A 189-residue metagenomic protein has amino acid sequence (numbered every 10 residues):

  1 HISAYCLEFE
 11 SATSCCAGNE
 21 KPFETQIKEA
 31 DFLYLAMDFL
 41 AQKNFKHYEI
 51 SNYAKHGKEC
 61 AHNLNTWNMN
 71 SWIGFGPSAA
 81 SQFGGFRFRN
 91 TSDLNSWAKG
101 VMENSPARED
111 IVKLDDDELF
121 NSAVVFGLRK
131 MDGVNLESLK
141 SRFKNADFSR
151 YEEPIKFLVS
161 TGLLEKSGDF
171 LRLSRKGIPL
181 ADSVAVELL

Functional and structural regions predicted by a protein language model:
H1-N145: C-terminal scaffold of the Radical SAM
N145-V159: Short amphipathic alpha-helical interaction segments
V159-D169: A short, conserved structural fragment
F170-S174: Minor-groove-contacting beta-hairpin "wing" of winged helix-turn-helix DNA-binding domains
K176-L189: Short, amphipathic alpha-helical interaction segments positioned at domain boundaries
